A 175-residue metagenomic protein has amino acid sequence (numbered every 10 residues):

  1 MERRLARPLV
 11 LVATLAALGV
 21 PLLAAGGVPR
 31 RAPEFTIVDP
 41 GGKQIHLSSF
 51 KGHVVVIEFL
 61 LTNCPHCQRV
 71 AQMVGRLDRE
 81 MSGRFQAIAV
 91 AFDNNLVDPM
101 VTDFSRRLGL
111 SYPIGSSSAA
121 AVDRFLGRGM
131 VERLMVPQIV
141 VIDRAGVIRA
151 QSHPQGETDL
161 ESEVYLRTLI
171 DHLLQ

Functional and structural regions predicted by a protein language model:
E2-V12: Bacterial N-terminal signal peptides that target proteins for export
V10-P21: Bacterial N-terminal signal peptides
L22-L47, Y112: N-terminal "domain-start" segment that seeds a small globular fold
S48-P65: Short active-site neighborhood of thiol/selenol oxidoreductases, capturing the structured segment around
V56-I57, A87, I139: Hydrophobic beta-strand anchors of alpha/beta hydrolase catalytic cores
Q68-G109, A119-G127: Structural microenvironment flanking redox-active thiols in thiol-disulfide oxidoreductases
L108-L110, A119-L169: Thiol/disulfide oxidoreductase modules built on the thioredoxin-like
